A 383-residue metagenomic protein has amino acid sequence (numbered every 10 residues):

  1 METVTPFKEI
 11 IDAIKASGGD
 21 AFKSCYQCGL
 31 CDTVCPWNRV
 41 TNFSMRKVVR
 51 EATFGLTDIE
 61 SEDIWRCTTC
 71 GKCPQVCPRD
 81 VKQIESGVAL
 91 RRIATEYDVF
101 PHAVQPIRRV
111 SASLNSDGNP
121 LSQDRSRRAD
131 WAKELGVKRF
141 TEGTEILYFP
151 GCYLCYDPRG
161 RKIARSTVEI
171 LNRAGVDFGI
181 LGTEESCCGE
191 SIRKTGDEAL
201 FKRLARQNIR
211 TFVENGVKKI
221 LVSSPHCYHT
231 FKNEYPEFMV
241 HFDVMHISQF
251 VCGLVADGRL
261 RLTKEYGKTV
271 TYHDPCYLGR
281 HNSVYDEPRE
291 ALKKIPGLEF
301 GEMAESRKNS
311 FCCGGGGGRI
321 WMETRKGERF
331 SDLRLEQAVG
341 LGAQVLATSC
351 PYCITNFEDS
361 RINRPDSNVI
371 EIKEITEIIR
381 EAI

Functional and structural regions predicted by a protein language model:
M1-S17, R39-D58, D286-G297, G318-M322 (+1 more regions): Short, charged low-complexity linear segments at domain edges
M1-T3, K23-M45, R280-V284: A broadly conserved sequence feature marking short terminus-proximal activation segments in nucleic acid-centric
G19-F22, R39, R46-S223, Y228-Y235 (+1 more regions): Iron-sulfur-cluster electron-transfer modules
S24-V34, R66, K72-V76, C187 (+3 more regions): The −1 position to Zn-ligating cysteines in a subset of zinc-ribbon hairpins
L154-D243, Y277-K294, E299-I383: Cofactor-cradling patches in redox/metallo enzymes
F242-D257, G297: C-terminal, non-catalytic macromolecule-binding modules
A256-L292: C-terminal amphipathic alpha-helical segment
